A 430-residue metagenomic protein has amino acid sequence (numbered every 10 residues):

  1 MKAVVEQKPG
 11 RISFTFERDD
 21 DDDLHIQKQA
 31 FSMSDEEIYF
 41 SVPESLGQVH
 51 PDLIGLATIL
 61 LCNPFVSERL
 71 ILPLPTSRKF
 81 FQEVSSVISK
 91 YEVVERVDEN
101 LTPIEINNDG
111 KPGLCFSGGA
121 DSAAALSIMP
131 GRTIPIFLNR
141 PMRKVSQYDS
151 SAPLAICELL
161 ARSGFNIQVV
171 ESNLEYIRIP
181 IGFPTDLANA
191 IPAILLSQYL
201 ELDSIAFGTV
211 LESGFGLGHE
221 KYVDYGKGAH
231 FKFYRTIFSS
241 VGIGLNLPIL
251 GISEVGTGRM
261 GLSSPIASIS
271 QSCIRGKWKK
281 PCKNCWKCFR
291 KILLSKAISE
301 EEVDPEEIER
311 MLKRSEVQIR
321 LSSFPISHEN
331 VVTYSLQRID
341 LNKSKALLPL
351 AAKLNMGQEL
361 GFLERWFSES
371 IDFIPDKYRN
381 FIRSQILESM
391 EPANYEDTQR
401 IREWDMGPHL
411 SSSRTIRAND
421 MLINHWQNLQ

Functional and structural regions predicted by a protein language model:
M1-H50: Short Lys/Arg-enriched alpha/beta "domain-start" segment
M1-R18, D52, A57, F65-R69 (+3 more regions): Nucleotide-activated chemistry modules centered on ATP-dependent adenylation/adenylyltransferase
P43-E44, E68-L72: Charged, low-complexity surface segments at secondary-structure and domain boundaries
S117: Conserved adenosyl
A125: Hydrophobic positions on the alpha1 helix immediately C-terminal to the Walker A/P-loop
